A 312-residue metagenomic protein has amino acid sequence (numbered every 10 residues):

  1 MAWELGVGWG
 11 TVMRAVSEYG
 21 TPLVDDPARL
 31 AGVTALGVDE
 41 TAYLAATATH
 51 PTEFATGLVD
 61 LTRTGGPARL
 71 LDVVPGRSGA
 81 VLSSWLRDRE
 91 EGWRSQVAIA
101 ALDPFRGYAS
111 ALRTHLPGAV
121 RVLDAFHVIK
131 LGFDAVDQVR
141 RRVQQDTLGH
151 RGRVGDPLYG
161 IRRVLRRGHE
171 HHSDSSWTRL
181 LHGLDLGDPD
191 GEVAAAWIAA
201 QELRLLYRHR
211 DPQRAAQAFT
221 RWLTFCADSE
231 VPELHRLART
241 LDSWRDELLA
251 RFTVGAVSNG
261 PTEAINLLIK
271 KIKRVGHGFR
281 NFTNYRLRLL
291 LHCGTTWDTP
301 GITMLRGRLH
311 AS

Functional and structural regions predicted by a protein language model:
M1-L5: Short alpha-helical "recognition helix" segments of helix-turn-helix
T11-A101, R106-A111: RNase H-like nuclease fold core
Y19, E53, T114-V120, V136-R141: Short secondary-structure boundary/capping segments
A48, L61-A68, S83-P117, F126-K130 (+1 more regions): Acidic/histidine-rich catalytic cores and adjacent linkers of DNA breakage/strand-transfer/modification proteins
A125-G149: Short alpha-helix plus adjacent loop in nuclease-associated cores
